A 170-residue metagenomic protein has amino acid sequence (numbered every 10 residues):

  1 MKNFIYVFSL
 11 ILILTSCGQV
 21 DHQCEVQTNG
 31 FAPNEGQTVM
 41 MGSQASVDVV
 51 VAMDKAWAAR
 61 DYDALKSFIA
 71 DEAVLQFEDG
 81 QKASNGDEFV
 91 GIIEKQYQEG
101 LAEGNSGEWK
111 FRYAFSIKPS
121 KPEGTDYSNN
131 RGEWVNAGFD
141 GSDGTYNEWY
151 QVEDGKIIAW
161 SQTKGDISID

Functional and structural regions predicted by a protein language model:
F4-T15: Sec-dependent N-terminal signal peptides
C17-D63, S67: Short, low-complexity N-terminal intrinsically disordered segments enriched in polar/charged residues
D21-Q23, T145-D170: Short beta-strand edge/turn micro-motifs at domain boundaries
V51-K55, S67-A83: Short, solvent-exposed secondary-structure junction/capping segments
M53, A64-K66, A73, F89 (+2 more regions): Hydrophobic pocket/interface hotspot
A64-F68, F77-G80, E103-F111: Surface-exposed patches in mature extracellular/periplasmic domains of secreted proteins
V90-G144: Surface-exposed, charged secondary-structure patches
